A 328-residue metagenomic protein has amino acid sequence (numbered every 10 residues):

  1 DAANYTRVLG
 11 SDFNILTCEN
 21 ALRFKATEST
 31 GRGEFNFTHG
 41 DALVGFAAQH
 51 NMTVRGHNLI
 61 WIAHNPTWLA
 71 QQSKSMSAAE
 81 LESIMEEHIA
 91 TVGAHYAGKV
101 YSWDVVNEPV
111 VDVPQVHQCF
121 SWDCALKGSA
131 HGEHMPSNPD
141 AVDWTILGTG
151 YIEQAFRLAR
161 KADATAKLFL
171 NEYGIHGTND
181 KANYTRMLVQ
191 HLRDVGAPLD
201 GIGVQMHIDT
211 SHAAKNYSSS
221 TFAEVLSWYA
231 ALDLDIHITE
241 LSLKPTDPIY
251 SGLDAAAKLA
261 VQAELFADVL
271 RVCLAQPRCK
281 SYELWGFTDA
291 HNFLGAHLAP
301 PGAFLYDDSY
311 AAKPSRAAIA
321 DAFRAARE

Functional and structural regions predicted by a protein language model:
D1, S29-G31, T210-K215: Acidic/histidine-rich helix-loop elements that form or flank divalent-metal/phosphate-binding sites at the catalytic
D1-G10: Glycan-processing catalytic domains of CAZymes
T6-R7, A94, R193, C273: A general structural signal for stabilizing positions within well-ordered secondary structure
S11-G31, T38-I175, L234, L243-P248: Substrate-binding cleft and catalytic face of glycoside hydrolase catalytic domains, especially the flexible beta-alpha
N36-T38, A42-T53, W144-E172, T178-S251 (+1 more regions): Glycoside hydrolase catalytic-domain groove-lining segments
R55-L59, Y96, M206-H207, S211 (+3 more regions): Aromatic/pi-system hotspot detector in well-structured domains
T239-L241, K258-A299, D307: Substrate-binding cleft of secreted/luminal carbohydrate-active enzymes
A299-R327: Extended substrate-binding grooves/exosites of carbohydrate-active enzymes
